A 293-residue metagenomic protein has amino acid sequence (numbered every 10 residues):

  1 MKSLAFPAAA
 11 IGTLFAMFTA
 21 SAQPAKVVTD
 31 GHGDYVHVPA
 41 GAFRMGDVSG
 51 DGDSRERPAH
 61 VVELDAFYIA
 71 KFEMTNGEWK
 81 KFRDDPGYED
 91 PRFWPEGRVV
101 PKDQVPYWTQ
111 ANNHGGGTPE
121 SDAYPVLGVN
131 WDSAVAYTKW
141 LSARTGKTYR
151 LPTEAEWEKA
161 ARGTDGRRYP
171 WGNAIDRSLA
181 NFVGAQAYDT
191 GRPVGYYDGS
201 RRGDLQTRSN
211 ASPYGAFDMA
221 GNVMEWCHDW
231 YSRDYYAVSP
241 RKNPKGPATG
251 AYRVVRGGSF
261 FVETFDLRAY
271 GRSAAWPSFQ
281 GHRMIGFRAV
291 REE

Functional and structural regions predicted by a protein language model:
M1-L4: Positively charged n-region of N-terminal signal peptides that target proteins for export
A8-M17: Bacterial N-terminal signal peptides
A22-P24: Boundary at the C-terminal end of the N-terminal hydrophobic targeting segment
V27-V100, V129-D132, A220-G221: A short glycine-rich, aromatic-capped structural motif
V36, V61, R168, E225 (+1 more regions): Residues embedded in well-ordered beta-strands
H37, Y68-A70, W140, C227 (+1 more regions): Residues within well-ordered beta-strands of beta-sheet-rich folds
V38, R44, V48-S49, E89-A274: Functional-site microenvironments in short loops/helix caps that host divalent-cation chemistry
R283-E293: Short, structured beta-strand segments at or near domain termini in extracellular proteins/domains
